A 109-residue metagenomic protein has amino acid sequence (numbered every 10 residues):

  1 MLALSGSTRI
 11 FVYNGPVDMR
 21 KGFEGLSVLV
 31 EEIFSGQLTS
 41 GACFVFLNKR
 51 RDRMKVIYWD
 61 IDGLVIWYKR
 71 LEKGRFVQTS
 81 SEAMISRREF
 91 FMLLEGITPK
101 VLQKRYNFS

Functional and structural regions predicted by a protein language model:
M1-S109: Polybasic/polar functional segments that serve as interface/processing modules
